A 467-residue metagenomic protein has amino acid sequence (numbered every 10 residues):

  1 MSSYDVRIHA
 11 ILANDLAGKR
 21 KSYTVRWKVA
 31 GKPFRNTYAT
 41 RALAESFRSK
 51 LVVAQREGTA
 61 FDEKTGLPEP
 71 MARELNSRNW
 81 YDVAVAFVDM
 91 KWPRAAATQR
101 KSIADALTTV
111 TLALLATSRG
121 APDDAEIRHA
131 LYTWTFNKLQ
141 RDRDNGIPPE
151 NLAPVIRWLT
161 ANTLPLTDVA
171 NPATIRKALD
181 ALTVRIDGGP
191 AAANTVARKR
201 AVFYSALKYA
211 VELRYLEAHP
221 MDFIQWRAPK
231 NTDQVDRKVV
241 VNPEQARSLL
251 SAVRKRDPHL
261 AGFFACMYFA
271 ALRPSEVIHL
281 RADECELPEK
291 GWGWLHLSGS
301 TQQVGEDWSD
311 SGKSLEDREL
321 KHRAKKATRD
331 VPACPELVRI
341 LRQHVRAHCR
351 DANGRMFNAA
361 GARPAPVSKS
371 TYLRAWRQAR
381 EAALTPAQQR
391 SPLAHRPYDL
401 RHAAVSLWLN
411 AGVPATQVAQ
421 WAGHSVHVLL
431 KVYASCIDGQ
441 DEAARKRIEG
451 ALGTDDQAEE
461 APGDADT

Functional and structural regions predicted by a protein language model:
M1-A39, L75-M90, T98, A116-D123 (+4 more regions): Short, Arg/Lys-rich segments that mark the N-terminal edge of DNA/RNA- and chromatin-recognition modules
A39-E57: A short, charged, amphipathic alpha-helix used as a generic interaction element across diverse proteins
R48, R200, R281, A422 (+1 more regions): DNA major-groove recognition helix of helix-turn-helix
L67-Y209, Q225, M356, R377 (+1 more regions): Short, Lys/Arg-enriched alpha-helical recognition elements, typified by the DNA-recognition helix
D187-V202, L216-L280, K290-W292, K326-A327 (+3 more regions): Basic, Lys/Arg- and aromatic-enriched nucleic-acid-binding interface segment
A228, L287-K290, G299-L337, D351 (+3 more regions): C-terminal secondary-structure termini that scaffold catalytic or DNA-interacting sites
S251-L260, A270, V331, R339 (+4 more regions): Short, basic (Lys/Arg/His-rich) helix/loop patches that form interaction surfaces in the mid-to-C-terminal regions
